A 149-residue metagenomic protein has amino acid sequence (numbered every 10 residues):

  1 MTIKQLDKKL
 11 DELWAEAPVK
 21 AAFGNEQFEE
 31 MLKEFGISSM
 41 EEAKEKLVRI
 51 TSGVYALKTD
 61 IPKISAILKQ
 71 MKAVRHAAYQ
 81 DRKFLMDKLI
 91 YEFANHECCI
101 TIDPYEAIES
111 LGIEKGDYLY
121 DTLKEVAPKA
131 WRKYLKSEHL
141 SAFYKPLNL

Functional and structural regions predicted by a protein language model:
M1-N148: Soluble, non-transmembrane alpha-helical interaction regions
